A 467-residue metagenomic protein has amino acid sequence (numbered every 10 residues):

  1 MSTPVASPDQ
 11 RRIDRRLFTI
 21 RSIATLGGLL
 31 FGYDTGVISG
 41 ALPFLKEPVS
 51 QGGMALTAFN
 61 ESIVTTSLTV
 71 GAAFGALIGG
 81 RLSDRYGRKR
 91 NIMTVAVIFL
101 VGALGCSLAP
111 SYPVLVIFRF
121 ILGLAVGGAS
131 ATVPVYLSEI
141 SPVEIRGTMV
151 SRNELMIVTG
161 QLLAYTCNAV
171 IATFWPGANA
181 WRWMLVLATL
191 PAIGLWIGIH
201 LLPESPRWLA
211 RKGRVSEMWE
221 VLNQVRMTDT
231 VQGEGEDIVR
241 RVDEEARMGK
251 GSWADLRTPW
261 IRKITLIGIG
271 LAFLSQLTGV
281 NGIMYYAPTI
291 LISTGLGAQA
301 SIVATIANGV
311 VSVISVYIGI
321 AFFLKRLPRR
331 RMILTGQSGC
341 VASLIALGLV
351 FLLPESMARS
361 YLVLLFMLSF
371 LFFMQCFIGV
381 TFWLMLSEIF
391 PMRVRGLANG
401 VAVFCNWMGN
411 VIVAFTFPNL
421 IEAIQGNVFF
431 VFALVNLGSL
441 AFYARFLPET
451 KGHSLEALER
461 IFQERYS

Functional and structural regions predicted by a protein language model:
M1-E217, V221-V225, E245-S467: Alpha-helical transmembrane bundle of multi-pass membrane proteins
N223-E234: Short intracellular "coupling" helices and adjacent cytoplasmic loop segments at the cytosolic face of multi-pass
G233-E236, Y466-S467: Solvent-exposed, non-transmembrane helices and loops of integral membrane proteins
I238-R241: Mid-sequence helix-capping/hinge segment at a functional interface
